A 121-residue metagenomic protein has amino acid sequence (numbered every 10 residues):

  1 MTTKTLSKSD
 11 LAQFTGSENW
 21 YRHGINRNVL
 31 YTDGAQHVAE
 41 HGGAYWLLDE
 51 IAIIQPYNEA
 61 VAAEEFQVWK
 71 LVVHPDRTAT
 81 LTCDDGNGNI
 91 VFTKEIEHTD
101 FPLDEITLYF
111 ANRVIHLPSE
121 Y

Functional and structural regions predicted by a protein language model:
M1-V91: N-terminal "domain-start" segment
T82-Y121: Short, compact, well-ordered microdomains
